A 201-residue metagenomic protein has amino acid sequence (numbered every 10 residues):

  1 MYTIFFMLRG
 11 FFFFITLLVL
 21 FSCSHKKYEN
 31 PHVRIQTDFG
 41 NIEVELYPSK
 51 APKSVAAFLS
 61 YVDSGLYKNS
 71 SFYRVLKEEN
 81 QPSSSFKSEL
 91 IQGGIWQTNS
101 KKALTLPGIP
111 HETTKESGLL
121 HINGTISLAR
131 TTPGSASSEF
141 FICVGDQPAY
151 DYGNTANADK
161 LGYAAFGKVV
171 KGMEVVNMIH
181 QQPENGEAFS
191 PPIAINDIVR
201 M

Functional and structural regions predicted by a protein language model:
M1-E29: Bacterial Sec-dependent N-terminal signal peptides
F21-M201: Cyclophilin-like peptidyl-prolyl cis-trans isomerases
